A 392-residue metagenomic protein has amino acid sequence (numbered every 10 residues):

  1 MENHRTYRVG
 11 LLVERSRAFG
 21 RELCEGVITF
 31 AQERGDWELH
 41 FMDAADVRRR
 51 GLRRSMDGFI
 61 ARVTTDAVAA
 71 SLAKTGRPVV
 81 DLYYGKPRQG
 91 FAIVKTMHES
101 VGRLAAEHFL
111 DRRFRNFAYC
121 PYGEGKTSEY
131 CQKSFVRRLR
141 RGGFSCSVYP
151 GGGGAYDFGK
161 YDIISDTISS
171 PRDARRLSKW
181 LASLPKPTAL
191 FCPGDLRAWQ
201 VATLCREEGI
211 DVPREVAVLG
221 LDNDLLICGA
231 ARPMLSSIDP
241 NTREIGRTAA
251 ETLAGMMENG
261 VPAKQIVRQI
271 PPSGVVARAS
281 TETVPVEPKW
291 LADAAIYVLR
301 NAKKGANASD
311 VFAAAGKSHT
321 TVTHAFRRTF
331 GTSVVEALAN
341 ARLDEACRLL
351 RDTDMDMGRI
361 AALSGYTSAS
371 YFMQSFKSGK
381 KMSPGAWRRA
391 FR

Functional and structural regions predicted by a protein language model:
M1-G58, D66-A314, H319, T323-H324 (+8 more regions): Bacterial carbohydrate/catabolite-sensing allosteric modules
V63: Short, positively charged patches
F326-S333, S375-W387: A secondary-structure capping/hinge motif
F372: Binding-interface segments
